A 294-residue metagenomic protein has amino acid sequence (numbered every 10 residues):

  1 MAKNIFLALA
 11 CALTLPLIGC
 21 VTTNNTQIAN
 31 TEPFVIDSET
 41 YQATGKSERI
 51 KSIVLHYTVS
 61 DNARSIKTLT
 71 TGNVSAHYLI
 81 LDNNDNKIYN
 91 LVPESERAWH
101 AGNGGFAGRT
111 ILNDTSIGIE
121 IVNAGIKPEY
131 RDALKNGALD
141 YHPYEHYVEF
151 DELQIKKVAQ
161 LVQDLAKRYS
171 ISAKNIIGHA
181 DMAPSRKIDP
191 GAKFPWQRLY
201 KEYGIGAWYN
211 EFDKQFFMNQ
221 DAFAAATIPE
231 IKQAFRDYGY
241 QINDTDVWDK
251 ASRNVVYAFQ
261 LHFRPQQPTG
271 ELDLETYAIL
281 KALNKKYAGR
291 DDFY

Functional and structural regions predicted by a protein language model:
M1-L9: Bacterial N-terminal signal peptides that target proteins for export
P16-G19: C-terminal motif of bacterial Sec signal peptides marking the signal peptidase cleavage site
V21-T23: Bacterial signal peptide processing site
N25-K174: Active-site-adjacent loop/helix surface patches within enzyme catalytic domains that shape the substrate-binding cleft
Y41, I66, G105-F106, Y141-L153 (+4 more regions): Second-shell loop/turn segments in exported
G45, L79-I80, A192-N219: Acidic, His- and aromatic-enriched active-site or binding-groove loops in soluble protein domains that engage sugars
I171-R186: Acidic/histidine-rich, metal-coordinating catalytic segments
D221-L283, R290-F293: Short acidic, glycine/serine/threonine-rich helix-capping segments at coil-helix boundaries
